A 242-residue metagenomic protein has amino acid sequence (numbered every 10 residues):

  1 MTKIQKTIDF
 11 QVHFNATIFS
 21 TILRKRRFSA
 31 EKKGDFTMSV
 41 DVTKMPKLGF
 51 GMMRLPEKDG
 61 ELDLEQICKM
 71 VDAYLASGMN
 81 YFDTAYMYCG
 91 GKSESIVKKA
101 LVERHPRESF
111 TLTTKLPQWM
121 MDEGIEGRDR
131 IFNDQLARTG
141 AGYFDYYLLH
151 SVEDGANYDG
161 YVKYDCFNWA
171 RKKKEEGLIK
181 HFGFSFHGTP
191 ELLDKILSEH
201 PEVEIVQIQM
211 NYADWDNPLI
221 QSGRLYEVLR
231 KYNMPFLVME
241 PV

Functional and structural regions predicted by a protein language model:
I8, T17-F110, W169, E175: N-terminal binding-site loop/beta-alpha segment at the start of enzyme catalytic domains that lines or forms
G34-D35, V152-V242: Beta/alpha (TIM)-barrel catalytic core signal, keyed to glycine-rich beta->alpha loops juxtaposed to Asp/Glu that bind
M45-G49, N80-Y81, S109-K115, Y143-L148 (+3 more regions): Structural preference for beta-strand elements that scaffold enzyme active sites
K58-L62, A85-S95, W119-E126, G155-Y158 (+2 more regions): Acidic-and-aromatic substrate-binding clefts and catalytic sites of carbohydrate-active enzymes
E61-Y74, G124-R138, G188-L197: Short, acidic/polar
V71, E94, K98, D129-L136 (+3 more regions): Generic structural signal for well-ordered alpha-helices, preferentially at hydrophobic/aromatic core positions
R104-D129, H150-E153: Structural motif corresponding to the early beta-alpha repeats
T139-N157: Active-site groove signature of glycoside hydrolases
